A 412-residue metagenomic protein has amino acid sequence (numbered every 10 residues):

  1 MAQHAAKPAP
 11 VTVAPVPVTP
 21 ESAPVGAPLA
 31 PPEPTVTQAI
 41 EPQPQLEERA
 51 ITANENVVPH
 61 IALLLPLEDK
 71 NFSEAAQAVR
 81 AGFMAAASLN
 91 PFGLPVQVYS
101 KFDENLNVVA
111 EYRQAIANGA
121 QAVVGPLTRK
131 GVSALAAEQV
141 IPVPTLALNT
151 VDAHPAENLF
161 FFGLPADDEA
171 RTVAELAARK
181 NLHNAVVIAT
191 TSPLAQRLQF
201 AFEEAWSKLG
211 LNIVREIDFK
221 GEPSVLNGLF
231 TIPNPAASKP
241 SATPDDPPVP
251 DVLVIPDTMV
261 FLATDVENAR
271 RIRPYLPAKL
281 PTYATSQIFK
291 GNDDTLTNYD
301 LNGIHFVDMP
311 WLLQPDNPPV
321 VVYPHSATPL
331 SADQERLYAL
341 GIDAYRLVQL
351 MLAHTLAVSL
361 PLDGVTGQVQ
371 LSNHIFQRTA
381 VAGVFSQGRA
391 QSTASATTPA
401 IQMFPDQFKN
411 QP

Functional and structural regions predicted by a protein language model:
M1-L63, F72, L226-P247, T379-A382 (+2 more regions): Compositionally biased, proline/threonine/alanine/serine-rich low-complexity intrinsically disordered stretches
D69-A81, L194-Q196: Glycine- and acidic-residue-enriched helix-capping/strand-helix junction motifs
V79-V98: Signal peptide-proximal N-terminal region of secreted/periplasmic/extracellular or secretory-lumen proteins
P95-Q114, E169-T172, G221-D246: Structural motif
Q121-E216, F289-G291: Extracytoplasmic ligand/sensor domains, especially the bilobed periplasmic-binding protein
A137-I141, N184, R197-F306: Extracellular/periplasmic bilobed ligand-binding domains
R273-I342, L356: Extracellular/periplasmic periplasmic-binding protein-like sensory domains
H325-A394, Q411-P412: Segments of small-molecule ligand-sensing domains
